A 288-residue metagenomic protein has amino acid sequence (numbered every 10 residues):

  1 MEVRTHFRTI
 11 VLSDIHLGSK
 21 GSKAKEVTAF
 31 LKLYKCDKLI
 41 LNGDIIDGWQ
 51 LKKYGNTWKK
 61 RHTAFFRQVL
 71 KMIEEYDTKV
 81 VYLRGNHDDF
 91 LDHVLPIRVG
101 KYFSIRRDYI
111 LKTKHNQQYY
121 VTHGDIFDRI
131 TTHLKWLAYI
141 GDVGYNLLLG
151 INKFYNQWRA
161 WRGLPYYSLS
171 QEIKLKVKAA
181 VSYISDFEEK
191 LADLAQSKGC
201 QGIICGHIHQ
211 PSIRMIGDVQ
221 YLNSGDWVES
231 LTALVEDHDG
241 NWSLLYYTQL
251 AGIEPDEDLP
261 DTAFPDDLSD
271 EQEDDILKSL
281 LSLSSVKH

Functional and structural regions predicted by a protein language model:
E2-R8, S19-T113: Core catalytic region of metal-dependent phosphoesterases/phosphodiesterases, especially metallo-beta-lactamase-like
R8-H16, L51-G55, E172-A179: Short, basic, glycine/proline-bearing loop/turn elements
R8-T9, K38, Q117-Y119, G202: Structural motif
D14, L39, D44, V69 (+5 more regions): Divalent metal-coordination and catalytic microenvironments
G100-Y102, R106-R107, Y120, D125 (+2 more regions): Conserved beta-sheet core of the metallophosphoesterase superfamily
I105, L169-Q201, P211, W242-S243 (+1 more regions): Non-catalytic terminal accessory segments
L111-H115, M215-H288: Binuclear metal-dependent phosphoesterase catalytic core
T122-F187: Active-site-proximal loop/helix segment associated with metal-binding centers of metalloenzymes
